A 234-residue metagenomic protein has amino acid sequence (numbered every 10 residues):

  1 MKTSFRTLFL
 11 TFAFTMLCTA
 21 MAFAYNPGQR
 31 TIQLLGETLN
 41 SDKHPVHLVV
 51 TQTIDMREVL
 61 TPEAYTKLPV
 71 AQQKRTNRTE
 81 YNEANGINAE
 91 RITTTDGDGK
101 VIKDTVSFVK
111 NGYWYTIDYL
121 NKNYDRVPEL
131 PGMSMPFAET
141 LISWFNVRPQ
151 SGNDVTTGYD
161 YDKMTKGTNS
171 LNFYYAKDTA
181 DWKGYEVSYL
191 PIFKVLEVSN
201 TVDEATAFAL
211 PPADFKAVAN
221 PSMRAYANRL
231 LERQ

Functional and structural regions predicted by a protein language model:
M1-F12: Bacterial N-terminal signal peptides that target proteins for export
L17-I87, S151-G152, T206-F208, A213-Q234: N-terminal leader/targeting segments and the immediate start of mature chains
R30, Q73, A138-N153, F193 (+1 more regions): A short, amphipathic edge element
H47-I54, W114, D181-V187: Short, hydrophobic/proline-enriched secondary-structure or compact coil segments at domain edges
E63-Q73, E90-V101, M135-R148, D160-G167: Short, solvent-exposed secondary-structure boundary motifs
Q73-A138, S188-L196: An acidic-aromatic
T93-V101, N153-P221: Gly/Pro-enriched, hydrophobic low-complexity segments that function as extracytoplasmic propeptides/linkers
K122-S151, A209-R224: Solvent-exposed helix/loop surface patches that form functional interfaces
